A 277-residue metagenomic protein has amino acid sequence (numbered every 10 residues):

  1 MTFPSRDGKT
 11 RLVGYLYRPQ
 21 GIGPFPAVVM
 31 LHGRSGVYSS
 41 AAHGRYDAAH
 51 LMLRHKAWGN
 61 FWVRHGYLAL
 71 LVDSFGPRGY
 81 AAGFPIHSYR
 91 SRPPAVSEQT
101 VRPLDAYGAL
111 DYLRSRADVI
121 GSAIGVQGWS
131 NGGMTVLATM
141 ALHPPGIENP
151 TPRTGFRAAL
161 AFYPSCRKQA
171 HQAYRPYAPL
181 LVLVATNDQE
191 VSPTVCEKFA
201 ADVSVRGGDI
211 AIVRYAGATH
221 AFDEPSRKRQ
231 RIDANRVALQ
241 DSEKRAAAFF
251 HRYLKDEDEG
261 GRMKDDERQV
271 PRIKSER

Functional and structural regions predicted by a protein language model:
M1-G23: N-terminal cap/lid segment of alpha/beta-hydrolase-fold proteins
S5, M30-G36, P164, A185-T186: Glycine-rich His-Gly loop
V28-R114, E224-Q230, N235-V237: Serine-hydrolase catalytic machinery in alpha/beta-hydrolase-like enzymes
V37, V96-P176: Primarily recognizes the serine-hydrolase "nucleophile elbow" in alpha/beta-hydrolase and SGNH/GDSL folds
G44, S192-D202, R227: Short alpha-helix in the alpha/beta-hydrolase fold that links the catalytic acid
N131, T186-Q189, G217-T219: Acidic beta-to-alpha connecting loop that harbors the catalytic carboxylate
F162, D209-K274: C-terminal catalytic histidine-bearing segment of alpha/beta-hydrolase fold enzymes
P176, V182-V184, D188: Short beta-strand/loop motif that positions the catalytic acidic residue of the alpha/beta-hydrolase fold
